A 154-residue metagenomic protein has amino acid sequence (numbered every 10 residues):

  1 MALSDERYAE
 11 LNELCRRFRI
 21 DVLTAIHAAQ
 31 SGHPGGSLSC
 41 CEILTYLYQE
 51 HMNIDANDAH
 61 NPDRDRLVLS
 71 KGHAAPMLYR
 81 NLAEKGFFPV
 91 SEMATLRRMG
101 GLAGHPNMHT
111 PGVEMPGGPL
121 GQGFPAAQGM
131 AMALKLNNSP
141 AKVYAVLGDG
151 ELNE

Functional and structural regions predicted by a protein language model:
M1-F18: N-terminal hydrophobic or amphipathic helices/low-complexity stretches enriched in small/hydrophobic/Pro/Gly
A2, E6, H27-A28, V113-E114: Short coil/turn segments at secondary-structure junctions
C15-S31: N-terminal capping segment at the start of a domain
V22-A25, S37-E154: Cofactor-binding active-site loop characterized by glycine-rich and histidine/acidic residues
P34: Histidine-centered catalytic micro-motifs
